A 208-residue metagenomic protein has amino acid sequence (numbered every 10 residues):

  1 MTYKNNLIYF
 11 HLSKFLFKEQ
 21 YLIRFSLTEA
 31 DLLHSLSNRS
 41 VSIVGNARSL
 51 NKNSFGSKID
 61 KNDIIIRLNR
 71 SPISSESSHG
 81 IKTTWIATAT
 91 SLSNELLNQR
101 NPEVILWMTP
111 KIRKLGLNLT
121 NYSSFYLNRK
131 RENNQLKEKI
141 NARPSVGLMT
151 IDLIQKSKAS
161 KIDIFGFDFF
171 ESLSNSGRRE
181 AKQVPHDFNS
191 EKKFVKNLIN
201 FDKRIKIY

Functional and structural regions predicted by a protein language model:
M1-Y208: Metal-ion/cofactor- or nucleotide/acyl-coenzyme-handling active-site neighborhoods
